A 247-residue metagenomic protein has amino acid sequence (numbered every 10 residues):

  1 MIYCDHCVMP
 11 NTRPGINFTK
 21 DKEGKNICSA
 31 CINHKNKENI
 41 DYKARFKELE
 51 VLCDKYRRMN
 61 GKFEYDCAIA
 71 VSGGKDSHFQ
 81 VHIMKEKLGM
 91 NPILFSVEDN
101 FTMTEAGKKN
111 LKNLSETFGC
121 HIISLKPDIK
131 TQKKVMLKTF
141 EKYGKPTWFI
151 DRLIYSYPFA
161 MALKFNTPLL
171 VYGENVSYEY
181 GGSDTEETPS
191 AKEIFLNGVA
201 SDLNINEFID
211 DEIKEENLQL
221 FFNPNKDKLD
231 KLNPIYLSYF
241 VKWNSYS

Functional and structural regions predicted by a protein language model:
M1-D66, I83-S247: Nucleotide-activated chemistry modules centered on ATP-dependent adenylation/adenylyltransferase
C67-D76: Short, glycine-rich nucleotide/cofactor-binding loops
F79-Q80: Hydrophobic positions on the alpha1 helix immediately C-terminal to the Walker A/P-loop
